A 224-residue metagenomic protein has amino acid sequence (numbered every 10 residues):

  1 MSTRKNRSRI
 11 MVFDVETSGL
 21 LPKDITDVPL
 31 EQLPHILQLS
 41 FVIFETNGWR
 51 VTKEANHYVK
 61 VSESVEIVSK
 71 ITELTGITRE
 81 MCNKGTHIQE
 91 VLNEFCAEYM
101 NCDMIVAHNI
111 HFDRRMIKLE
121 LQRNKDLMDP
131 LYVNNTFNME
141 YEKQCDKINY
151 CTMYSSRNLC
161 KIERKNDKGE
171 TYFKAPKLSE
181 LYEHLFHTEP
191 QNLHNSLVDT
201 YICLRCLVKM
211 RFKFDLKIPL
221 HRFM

Functional and structural regions predicted by a protein language model:
S2-R9, K23, Q32-T75, C96-M224: Metal-dependent phosphoesterase core characteristic of DEDDh/y 3'-5' exonuclease domains
V12: Short, Gly/Pro- and small/polar-rich lid/capping loops
V15-P29: Short acidic, Gly/Ser-rich segments with clustered Asp/Glu that frequently serve as metal-coordination loops in enzyme
I77-E80: Active-site-facing substrate-recognition patch
N83-N93: Glycine-rich, highly charged phosphate/nucleotide-binding loops
